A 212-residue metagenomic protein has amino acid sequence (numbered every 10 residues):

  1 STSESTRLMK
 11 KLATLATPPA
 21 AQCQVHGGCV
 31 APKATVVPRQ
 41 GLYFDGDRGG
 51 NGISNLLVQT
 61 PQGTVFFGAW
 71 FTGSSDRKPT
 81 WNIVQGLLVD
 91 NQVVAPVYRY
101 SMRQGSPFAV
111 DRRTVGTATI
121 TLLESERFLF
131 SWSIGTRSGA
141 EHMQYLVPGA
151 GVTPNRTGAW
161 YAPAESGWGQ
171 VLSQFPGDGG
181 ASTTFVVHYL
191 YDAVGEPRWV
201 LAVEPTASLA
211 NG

Functional and structural regions predicted by a protein language model:
S1-G212: Mature soluble binding/inhibitory domains
